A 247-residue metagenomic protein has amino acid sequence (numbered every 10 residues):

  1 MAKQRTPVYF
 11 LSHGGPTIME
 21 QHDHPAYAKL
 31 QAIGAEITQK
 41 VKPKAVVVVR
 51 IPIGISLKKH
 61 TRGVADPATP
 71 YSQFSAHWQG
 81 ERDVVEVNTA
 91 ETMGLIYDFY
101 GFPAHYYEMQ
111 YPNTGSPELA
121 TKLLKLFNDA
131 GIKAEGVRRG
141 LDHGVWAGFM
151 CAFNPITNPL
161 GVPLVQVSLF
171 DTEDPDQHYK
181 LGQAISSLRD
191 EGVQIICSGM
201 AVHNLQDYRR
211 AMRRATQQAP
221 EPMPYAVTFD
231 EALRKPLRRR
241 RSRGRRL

Functional and structural regions predicted by a protein language model:
A2-L126, A130-G136: A short aromatic-anchored loop/beta-hairpin motif
V8, V46, L164-Q166, I195: Conserved beta-strand scaffold positions in the cores of enzyme catalytic domains, especially in NTP/NDP-utilizing
A26-E36, D176-E191: Long, well-ordered alpha-helical scaffolding segments within enzyme catalytic domains, especially pronounced
V49-I51, C197-M200: Glycine-rich beta-strand-to-loop/alpha-helix junction loops that act as flexible
P103-P112, L169-D174, Q217-Q218: Short histidine-centered catalytic/ligand-binding loop motif
L119-Y179: Internal, conserved structured core segments that host functional sites
K125, D129, D171-E173, K180 (+2 more regions): Surface-exposed, charge/polar-rich loops and edge strands
